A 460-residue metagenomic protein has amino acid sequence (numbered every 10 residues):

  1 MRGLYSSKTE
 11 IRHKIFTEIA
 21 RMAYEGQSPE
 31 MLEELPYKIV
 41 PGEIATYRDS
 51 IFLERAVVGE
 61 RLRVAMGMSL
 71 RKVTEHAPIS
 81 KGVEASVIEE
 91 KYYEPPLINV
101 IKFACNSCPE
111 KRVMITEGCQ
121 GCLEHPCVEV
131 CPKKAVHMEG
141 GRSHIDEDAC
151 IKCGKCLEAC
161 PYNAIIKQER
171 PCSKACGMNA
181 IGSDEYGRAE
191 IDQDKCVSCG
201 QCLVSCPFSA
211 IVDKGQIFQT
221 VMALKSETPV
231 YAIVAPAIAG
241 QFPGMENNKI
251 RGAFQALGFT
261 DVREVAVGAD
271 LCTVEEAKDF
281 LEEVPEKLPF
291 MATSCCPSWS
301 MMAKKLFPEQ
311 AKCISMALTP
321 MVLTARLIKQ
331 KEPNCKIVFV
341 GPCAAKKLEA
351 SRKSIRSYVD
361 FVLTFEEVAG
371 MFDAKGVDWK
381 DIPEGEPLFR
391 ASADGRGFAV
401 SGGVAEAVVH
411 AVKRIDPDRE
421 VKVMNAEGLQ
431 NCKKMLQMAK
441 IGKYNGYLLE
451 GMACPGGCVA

Functional and structural regions predicted by a protein language model:
M1-A159, N163-S173, M435-L436, L449-G456: Ferredoxin-type iron-sulfur electron-transfer modules and their immediate structural context
M1-E75, D213-A460: Iron-sulfur-associated redox domains of electron-transfer enzymes in respiratory and anaerobic energy metabolism
N106-M114, H137-R142, G182-S183, Q201-L203 (+4 more regions): Gly-rich Lys/Arg/Thr-decorated short loops/hinges at beta-loop-alpha junctions or inter-strand turns that position
P109, V113, G121, H125 (+9 more regions): Short, amphipathic alpha-helical segments
V113, S205-C206, I355-R356: Short glycine-enriched loop/turn motifs at secondary-structure junctions
I115, D146, D192, V234-A235 (+1 more regions): A secondary-structure boundary/capping signal
E117-K133, I151-Y162, S173-M178, D194-F208 (+4 more regions): Local cysteine-cluster metal-coordination motifs and their immediate loop/turn environment, predominantly Fe-S cluster
D146-E147, K152, L157-N163, E169-Y231 (+2 more regions): Conserved Radical SAM active-site core
